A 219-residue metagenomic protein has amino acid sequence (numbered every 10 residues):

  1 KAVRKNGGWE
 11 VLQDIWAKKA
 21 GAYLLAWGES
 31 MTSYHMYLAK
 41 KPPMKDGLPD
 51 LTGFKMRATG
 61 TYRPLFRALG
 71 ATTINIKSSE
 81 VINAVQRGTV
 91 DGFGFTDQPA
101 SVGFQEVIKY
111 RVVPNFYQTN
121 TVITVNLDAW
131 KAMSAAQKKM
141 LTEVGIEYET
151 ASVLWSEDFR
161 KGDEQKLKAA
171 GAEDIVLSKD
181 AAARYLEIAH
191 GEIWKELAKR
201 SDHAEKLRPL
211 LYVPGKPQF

Functional and structural regions predicted by a protein language model:
K1, E10, K18-F219: N-terminal secretory/targeting leader peptides
R4: Catalytic cores of large soluble enzymes that bind and process phosphate-bearing ligands
D14: Ligand-binding pockets and gating/stacking loops
